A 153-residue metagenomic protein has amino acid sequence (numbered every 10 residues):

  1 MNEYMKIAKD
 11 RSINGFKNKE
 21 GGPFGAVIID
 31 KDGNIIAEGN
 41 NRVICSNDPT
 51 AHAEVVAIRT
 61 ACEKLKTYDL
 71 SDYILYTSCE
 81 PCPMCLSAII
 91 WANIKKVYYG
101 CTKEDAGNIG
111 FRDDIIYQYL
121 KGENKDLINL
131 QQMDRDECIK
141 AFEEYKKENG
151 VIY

Functional and structural regions predicted by a protein language model:
M1-K19, P81, A88-Y153: Zinc-dependent deaminase
G22-F24, S71-Y73, L127-I128: Residue-level recognition of the N-termini of beta-strands and the immediately preceding loop/turn
F24-G33: Short beta-strand scaffold segments in enzyme catalytic cores
I36-V43: Short beta->alpha transition motifs characteristic of CBS
C45-D48: Conserved Nudix-box catalytic region and its N-terminal flanking loop in Nudix hydrolases and closely related
T50-A51, V55-A92: Helix-adjacent hinge/juxtasegments
